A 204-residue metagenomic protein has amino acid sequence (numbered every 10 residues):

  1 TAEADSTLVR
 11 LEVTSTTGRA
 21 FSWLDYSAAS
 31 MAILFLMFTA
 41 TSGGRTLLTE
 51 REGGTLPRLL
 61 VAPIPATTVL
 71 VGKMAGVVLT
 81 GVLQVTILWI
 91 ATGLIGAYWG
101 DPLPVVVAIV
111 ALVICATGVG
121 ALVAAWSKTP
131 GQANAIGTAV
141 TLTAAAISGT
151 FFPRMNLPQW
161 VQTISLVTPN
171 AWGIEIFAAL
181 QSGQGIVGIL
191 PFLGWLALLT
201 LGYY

Functional and structural regions predicted by a protein language model:
T1-T86, I90-V105, A135, S182-Y204: Transmembrane helix-boundary elements of multi-pass transport/secretion proteins, especially ABC-type permease modules
L79, L83-Y204: Membrane-spanning alpha-helical segments of multipass transporters and channels
